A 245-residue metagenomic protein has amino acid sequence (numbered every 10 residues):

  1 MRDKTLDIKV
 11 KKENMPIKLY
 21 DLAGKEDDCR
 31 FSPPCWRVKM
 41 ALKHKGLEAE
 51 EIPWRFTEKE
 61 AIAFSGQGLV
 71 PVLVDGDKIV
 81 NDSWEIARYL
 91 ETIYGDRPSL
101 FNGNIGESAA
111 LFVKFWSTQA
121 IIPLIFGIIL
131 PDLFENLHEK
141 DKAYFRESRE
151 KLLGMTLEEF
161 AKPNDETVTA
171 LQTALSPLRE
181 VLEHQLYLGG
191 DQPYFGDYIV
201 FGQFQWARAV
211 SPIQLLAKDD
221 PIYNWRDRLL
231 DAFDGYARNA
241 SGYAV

Functional and structural regions predicted by a protein language model:
R2-A143: GST-like domain detector, emphasizing the conserved glutathione-binding G-site in the N-terminal thioredoxin-like
T118-D227: GST-like fold's C-terminal all-alpha helical module
A232: Metal-dependent nuclease catalytic core centered on acidic motifs
G235: Cysteine-nucleophile amide-bond enzymes
N239-V245: Charge-dense, extended regions
